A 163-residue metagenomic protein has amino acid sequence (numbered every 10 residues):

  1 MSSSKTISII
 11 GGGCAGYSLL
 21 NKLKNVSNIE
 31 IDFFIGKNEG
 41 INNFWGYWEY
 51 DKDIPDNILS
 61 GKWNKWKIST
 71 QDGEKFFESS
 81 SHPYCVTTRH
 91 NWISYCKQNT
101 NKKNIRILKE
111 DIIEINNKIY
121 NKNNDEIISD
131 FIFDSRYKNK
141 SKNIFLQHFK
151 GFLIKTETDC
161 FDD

Functional and structural regions predicted by a protein language model:
M1-S4, N25, D53, S60-K62 (+2 more regions): Flexible, charged surface loops at secondary-structure boundaries
S2-D32: N-terminal Rossmann-like FAD-binding beta1-loop-alpha1 element of flavoenzymes
A15, E39, K138: Conserved Rossmann-like nucleotide-cofactor binding loop
L19-L20, N43, K142-I144: Short glycine-/acidic-enriched loop or helix-start segments at secondary-structure transitions that form or flank
K22-G73, K150, I154: N-terminal FAD cofactor-binding segment of flavoenzymes
K22-V26, N99, S135: Active-site catalytic microenvironments for nucleophilic, acid-base chemistry
E49-E110, N116-K118: A conserved beta-strand/loop capping segment in the N-terminal third of enzymes that catalyze redox or closely related
K103-D163: Predominantly flavin-linked oxidoreductase catalytic cores and closely associated redox partners
